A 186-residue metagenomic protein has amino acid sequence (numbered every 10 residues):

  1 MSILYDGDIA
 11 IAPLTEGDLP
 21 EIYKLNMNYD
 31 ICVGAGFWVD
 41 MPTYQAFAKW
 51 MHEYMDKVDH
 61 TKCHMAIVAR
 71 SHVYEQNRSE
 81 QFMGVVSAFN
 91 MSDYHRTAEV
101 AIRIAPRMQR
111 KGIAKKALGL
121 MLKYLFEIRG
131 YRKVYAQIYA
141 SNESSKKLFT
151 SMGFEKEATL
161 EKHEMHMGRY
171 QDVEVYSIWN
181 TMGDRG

Functional and structural regions predicted by a protein language model:
M1-L19, K24-N28, V68-G186: Acyl-donor (CoA/ACP) binding surface of acyl/acetyltransferases
L19, D30-I31, D56-D59, C63 (+1 more regions): Generic structural signal for secondary-structure transition and capping sites
D30-E53: Conserved GNAT-fold acetyl-CoA-binding loop/helix
V33, P42-Y44, V58, G168 (+1 more regions): A short hydrophobic/aromatic micro-motif that marks alpha-helical segments and, especially, helix-coil
W38-V39, C63, M165, V173: Sparse recognition of residues in long alpha-helices and their boundaries
H52-A66, R70-H72: A short helix-loop-beta-strand connector motif used in the catalytic cores of GNAT acetyltransferases and, in some
